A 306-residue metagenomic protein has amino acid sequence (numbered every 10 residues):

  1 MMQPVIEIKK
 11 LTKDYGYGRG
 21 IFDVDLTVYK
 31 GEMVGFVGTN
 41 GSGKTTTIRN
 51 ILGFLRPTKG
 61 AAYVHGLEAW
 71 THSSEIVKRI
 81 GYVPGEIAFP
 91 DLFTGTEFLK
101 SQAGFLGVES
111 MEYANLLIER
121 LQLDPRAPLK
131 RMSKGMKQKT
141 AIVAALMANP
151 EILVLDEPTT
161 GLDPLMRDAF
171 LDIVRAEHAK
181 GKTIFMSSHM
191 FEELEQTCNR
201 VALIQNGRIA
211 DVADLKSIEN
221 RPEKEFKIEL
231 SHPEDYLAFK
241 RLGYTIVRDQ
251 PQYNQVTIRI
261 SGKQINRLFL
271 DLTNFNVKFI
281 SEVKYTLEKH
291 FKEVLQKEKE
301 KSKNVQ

Functional and structural regions predicted by a protein language model:
M1-T12, K297-Q306: ABC-family P-loop ATPase nucleotide-binding domain
V5-I6, K13-Q205, D211: ABC transporter nucleotide-binding domains
T12, T96, F191, P233-Y236 (+2 more regions): Alpha-helix N-cap/helix-start and coil->helix boundary motif
A103-G107, L121-L123, I218-E219, L237-L242 (+1 more regions): Alpha-helix C-terminal capping segments
F170-R259: ABC transporter nucleotide-binding domain
I260-Q306: C-terminal coupling/interaction segments
